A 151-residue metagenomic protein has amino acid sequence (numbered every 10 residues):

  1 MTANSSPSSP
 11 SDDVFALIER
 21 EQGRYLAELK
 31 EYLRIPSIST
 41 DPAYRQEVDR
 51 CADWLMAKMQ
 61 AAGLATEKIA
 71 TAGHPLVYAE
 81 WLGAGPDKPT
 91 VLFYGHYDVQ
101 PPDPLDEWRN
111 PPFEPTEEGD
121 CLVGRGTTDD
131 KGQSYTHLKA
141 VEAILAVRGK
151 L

Functional and structural regions predicted by a protein language model:
N4-T127, S134, I144-L151: Acidic/His- and Gly-rich active-site-bordering loop/insert found across diverse amide/peptide-bond hydrolases
